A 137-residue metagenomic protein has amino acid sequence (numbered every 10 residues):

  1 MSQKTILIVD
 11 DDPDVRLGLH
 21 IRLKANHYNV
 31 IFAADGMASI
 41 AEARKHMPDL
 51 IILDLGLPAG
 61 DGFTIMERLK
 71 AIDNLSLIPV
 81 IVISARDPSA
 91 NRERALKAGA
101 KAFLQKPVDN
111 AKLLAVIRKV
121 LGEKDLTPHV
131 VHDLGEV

Functional and structural regions predicted by a protein language model:
R16, P58, S76, P88 (+1 more regions): The feature encodes the CheY-like receiver
L17-A25: Charged docking surfaces used in two-component/phosphorelay signaling
H27-A34, E42: Short hydrophobic/Thr-rich beta-strand motif most characteristic of the beta2 strand and flanking loop of CheY-like
D35-A38, D61-E67: Acidic catalytic/metal-coordinating carboxylates
H46-I52, L57: Active-site beta3 strand of CheY-like receiver
T64, D87-L104, K112-A115, P128: Alpha4 helix (beta4-alpha4-beta5 surface) of REC/receiver domains from two-component response regulators
K124-V137: CheY-like receiver
